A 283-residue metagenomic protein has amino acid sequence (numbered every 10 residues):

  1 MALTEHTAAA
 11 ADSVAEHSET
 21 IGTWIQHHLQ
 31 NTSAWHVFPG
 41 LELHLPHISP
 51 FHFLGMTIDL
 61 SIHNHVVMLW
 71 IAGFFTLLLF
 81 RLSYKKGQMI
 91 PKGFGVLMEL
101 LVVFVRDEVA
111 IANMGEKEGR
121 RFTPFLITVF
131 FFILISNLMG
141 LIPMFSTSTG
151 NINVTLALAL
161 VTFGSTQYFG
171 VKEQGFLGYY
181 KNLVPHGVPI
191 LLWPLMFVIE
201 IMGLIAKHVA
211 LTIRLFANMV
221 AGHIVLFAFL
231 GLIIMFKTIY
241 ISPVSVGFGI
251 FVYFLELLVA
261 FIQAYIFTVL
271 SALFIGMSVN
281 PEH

Functional and structural regions predicted by a protein language model:
M1-G95: Perimembrane topogenic segments of multi-pass inner/organellar membrane proteins
L54-V66, K117, M144-I152: Interfacial loop-to-helix junctions that mark the boundaries of transmembrane helices in multi-pass membrane
V66-F80, R121-L138, V154-G164, I224-G231 (+1 more regions): Hydrophobic alpha-helical transmembrane segments of multi-pass integral membrane proteins
R81-K86, V109-M114, E118-G119, L138-F145 (+1 more regions): Transmembrane alpha-helix boundary signature
S83-F130, L192-V198, V209: Membrane-interface amphipathic helices and adjacent TM-edge segments
L101, G140, L160, T212 (+1 more regions): Residue-level signature of catalytic and energy-coupling elements of molecular machines, predominantly ATP/GTP-dependent
F122-V129, M144-L191: Conserved, well-structured core segments that form or line functional sites
S165-V269, L273-H283: Hydrophobic alpha-helical transmembrane segments and adjacent short intramembrane/lumenal linkers of inner/organellar
